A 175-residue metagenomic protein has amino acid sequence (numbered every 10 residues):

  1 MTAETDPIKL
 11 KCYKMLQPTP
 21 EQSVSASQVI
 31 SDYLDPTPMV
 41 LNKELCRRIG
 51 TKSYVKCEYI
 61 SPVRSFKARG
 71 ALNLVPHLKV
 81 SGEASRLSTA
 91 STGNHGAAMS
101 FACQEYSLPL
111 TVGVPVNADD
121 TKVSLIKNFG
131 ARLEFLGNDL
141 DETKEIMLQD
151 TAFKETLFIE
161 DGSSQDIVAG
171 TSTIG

Functional and structural regions predicted by a protein language model:
T2-G175: PLP-dependent amino-acid enzyme catalytic core
